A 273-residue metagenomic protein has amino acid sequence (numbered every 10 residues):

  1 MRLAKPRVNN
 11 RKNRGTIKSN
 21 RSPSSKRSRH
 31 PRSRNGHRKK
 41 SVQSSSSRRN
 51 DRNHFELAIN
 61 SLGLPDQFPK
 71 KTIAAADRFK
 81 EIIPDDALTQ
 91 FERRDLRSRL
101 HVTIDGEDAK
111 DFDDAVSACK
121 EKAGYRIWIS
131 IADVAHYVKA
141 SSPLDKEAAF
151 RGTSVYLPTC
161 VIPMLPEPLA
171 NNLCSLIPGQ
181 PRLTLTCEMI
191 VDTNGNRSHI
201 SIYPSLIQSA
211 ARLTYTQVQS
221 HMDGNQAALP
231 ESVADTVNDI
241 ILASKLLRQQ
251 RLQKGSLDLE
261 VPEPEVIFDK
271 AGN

Functional and structural regions predicted by a protein language model:
R2-R126, A135-P181, R212-M222, A227-S244 (+2 more regions): Charge-lined substrate channels and their catalytic hotspots, especially those that engage the 3′ end of RNA
I131: Catalytic-core elements of nucleic-acid end-processing and repair enzymes
E167-N172, L176-S205: Catalytic nucleotidyl-transfer cores of nucleotide-processing enzymes
